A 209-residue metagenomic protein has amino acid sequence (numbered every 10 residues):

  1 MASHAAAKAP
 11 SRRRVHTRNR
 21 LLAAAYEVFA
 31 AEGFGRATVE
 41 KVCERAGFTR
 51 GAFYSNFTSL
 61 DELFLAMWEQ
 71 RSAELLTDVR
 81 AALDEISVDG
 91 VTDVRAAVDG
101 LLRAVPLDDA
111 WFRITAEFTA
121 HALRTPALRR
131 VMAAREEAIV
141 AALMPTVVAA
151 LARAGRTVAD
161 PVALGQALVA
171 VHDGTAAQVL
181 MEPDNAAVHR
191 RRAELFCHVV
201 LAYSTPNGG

Functional and structural regions predicted by a protein language model:
M1-E32, R36-F48, E62: Basic, helix-initiating cap at the start of DNA-binding domains
R14, W68, S72, R129-V140 (+1 more regions): Amphipathic, non-transmembrane alpha-helical scaffold segments
A46-F57: Short hydrophobic/aromatic patch on the recognition helix
F57, F64-R71: Alpha-helical DNA-contacting segments of helix-turn-helix folds
A66, V79-W111, V158-L168: Hydrophobic alpha-helical connector segments
L76, L107-A116, P126-A152, E194: Amphipathic alpha-helical packing segments from all-alpha helical-bundle domains
D99-P106, R113-R124, V200: Helix-loop "lid/cap" segments that line or gate small-molecule binding pockets
R129-A133, A150-G209: Hydrophobic/aromatic-rich alpha-helical bundle segments in the mid-to-C-terminal region
